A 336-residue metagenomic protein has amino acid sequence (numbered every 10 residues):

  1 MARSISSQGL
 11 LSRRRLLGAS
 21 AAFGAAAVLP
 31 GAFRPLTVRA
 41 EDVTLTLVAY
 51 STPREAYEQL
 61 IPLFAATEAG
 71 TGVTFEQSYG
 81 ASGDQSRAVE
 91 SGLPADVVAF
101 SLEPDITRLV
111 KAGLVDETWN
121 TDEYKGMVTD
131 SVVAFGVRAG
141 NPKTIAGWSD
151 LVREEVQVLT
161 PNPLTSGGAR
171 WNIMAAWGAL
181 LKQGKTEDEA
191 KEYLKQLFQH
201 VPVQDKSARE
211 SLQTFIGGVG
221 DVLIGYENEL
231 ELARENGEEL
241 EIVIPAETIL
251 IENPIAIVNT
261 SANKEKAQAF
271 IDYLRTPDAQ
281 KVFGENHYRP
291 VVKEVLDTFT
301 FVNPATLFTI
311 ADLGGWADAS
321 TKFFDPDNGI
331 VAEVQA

Functional and structural regions predicted by a protein language model:
M1-L11, A19-G31, L36-V38: N-terminal secretory signal peptides
A40-T165, T298, P304-T306: N-terminal segment of the mature folded domain
P62-A69, V152-R209: Ligand-binding cleft/hinge of the Venus flytrap
V89, T214-G218, I255: Hydrophobic residues within well-ordered alpha-helices
M127-S131, L194-F198, D205, R234-Q268 (+1 more regions): Periplasmic-binding protein-like
G140-A146, G178-T186, S261-A267: Short helix-loop capping/hinge motifs at secondary-structure junctions, enriched in acidic/polar residues
Q183-A246: Ligand-binding pocket segment of bilobal, Venus flytrap-like solute-binding proteins
E265-A336: Extracellular/periplasmic juxtamembrane helices and adjacent flexible linkers that interface with membrane partners
